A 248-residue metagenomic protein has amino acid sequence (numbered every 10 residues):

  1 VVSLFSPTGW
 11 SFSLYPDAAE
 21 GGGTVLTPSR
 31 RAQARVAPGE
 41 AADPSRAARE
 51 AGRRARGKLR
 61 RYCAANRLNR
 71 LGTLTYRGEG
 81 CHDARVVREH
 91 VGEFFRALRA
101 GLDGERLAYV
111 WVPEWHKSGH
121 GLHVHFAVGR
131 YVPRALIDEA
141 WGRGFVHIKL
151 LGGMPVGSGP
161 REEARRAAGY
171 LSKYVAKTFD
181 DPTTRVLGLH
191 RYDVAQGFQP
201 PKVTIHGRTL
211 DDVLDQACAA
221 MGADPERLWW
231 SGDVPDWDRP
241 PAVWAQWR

Functional and structural regions predicted by a protein language model:
V1-H120, R130-R248: Right-hand nucleic-acid polymerase module
